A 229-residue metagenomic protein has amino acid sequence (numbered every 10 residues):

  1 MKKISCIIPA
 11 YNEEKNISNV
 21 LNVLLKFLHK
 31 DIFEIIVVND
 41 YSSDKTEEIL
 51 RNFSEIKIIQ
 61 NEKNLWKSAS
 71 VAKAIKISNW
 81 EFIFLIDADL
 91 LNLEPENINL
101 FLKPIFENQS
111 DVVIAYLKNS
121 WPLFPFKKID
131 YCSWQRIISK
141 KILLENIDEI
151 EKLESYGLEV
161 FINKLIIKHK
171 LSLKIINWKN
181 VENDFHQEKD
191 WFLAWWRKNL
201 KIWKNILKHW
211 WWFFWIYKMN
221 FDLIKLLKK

Functional and structural regions predicted by a protein language model:
K3-S5, E34, F161: Cell-envelope/extracellular polymer assembly enzymes that use nucleotide-activated donors
E13-K26: Short, well-formed alpha-helical segments that are part of the catalytic scaffolds of diverse glycosyltransferases
N39-E47: A conserved acidic beta->alpha catalytic loop
E47-I77, V113-Y116: Conserved donor nucleotide-binding strand/loop of the catalytic core
I83: Short aromatic/hydrophobic "clamp" motif used to bind/position activated sugar donors
P95-Y116: Conserved donor-nucleotide/metal-binding helix-loop-beta segment in metal-dependent transferases, i.e., the alpha-helix
V113-F126: Short beta-strand-to-loop element that shapes/binds the nucleotide-sugar donor at the catalytic cleft/hinge
I167-K229: Hydrophobic helical membrane-anchoring modules
